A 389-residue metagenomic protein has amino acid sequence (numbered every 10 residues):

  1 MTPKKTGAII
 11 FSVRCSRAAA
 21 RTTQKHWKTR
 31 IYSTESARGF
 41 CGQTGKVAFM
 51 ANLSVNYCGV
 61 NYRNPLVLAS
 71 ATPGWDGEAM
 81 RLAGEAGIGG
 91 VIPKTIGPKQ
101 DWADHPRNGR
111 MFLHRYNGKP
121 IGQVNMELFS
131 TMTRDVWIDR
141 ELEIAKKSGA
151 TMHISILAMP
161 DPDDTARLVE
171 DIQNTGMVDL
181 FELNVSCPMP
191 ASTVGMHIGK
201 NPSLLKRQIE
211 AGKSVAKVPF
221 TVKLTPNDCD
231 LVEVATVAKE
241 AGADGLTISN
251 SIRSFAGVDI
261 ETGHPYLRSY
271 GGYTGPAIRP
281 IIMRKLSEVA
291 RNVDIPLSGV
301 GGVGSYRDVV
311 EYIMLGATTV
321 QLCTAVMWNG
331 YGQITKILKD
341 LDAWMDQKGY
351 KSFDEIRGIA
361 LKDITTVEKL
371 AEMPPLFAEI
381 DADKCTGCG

Functional and structural regions predicted by a protein language model:
K46-H153, L157-P162, A166: N-terminal capping/small domains of soluble enzymes
P73, S155-M159, L224-C229, I295-R307: Glycine-rich beta-to-alpha transition loops that act as phosphate-gripper elements at the mouths of alpha/beta enzyme
A79-M80, R167-D171, C229-E240, V303-V320: Catalytic cores of alpha/beta
P93-P98, V185-C187, I248-S254, G302-V303 (+1 more regions): Glycine-rich phosphate-binding active-site loops on the catalytic face of alpha/beta enzymes
A103-R115, G257-G271, M327-K348: C-terminal helical cap(s) of enzyme catalytic domains, especially alpha/beta-barrels
G122-Q123, P188-S203, V234-R291, I295: Glycine/Thr-rich beta-alpha phosphate-binding loop at enzyme active sites
R134-D139, E143-S148, K200-F220, L267-I295 (+1 more regions): Alpha-helix-loop-beta-strand connector modules within alpha/beta enzyme cores
E368-G389: Ferredoxin-like iron-sulfur electron-transfer modules
